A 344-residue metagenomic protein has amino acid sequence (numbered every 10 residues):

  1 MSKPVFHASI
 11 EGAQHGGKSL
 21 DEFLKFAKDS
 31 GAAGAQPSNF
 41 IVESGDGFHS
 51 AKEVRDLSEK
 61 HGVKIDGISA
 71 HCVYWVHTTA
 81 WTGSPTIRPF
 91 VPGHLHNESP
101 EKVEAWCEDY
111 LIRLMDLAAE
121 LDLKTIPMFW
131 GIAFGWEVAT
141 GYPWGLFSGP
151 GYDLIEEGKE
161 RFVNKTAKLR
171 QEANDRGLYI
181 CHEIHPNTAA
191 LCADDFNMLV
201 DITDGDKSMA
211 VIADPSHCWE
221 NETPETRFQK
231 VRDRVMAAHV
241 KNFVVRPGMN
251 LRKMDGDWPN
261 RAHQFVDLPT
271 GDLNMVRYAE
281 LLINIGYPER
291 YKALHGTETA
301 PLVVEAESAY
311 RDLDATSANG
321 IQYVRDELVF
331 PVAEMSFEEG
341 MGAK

Functional and structural regions predicted by a protein language model:
M1-G31, E59-H61, D116, D122 (+3 more regions): Histidine-acidic metal/acid-base catalytic patches
A8-I10, Q36-P37, I41, I180-E183 (+1 more regions): Short catalytic-loop micro-motif centered on adjacent basic/acidic residues
G17-K25, K60, T79-A210, Y291 (+2 more regions): Active-site acidic/histidine proton-transfer and metal-coordination neighborhood in alpha/beta enzyme cores
L20-F23, G45-G62, D66, H71: Glycine-rich, positively charged N-terminal anion/phosphate-binding segment
Q36, G67-S69, P127, C181 (+3 more regions): Conserved beta-strand positions in the central sheet of alpha/beta enzyme cores
Q36-E59, W130-E137: Glycine-rich, proline-tolerant flexible connector loops at the mouths of alpha/beta enzymes
E43-S44, Y74-V76, A133-G135, P186-A190 (+2 more regions): Short, small-residue-enriched loops and turns at beta-alpha junctions that line or gate enzyme active sites
I68-W81, I126-V138, V240-L251: Short, solvent-exposed beta-strand-terminating loops
